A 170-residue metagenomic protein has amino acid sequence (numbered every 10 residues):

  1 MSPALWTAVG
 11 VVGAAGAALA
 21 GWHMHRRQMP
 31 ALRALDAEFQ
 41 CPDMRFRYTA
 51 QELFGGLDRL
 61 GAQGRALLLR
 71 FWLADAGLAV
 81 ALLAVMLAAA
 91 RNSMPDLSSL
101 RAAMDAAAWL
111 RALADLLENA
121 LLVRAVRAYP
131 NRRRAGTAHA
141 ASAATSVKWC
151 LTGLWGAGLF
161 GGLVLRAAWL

Functional and structural regions predicted by a protein language model:
M1-T7, A90-A102, L165-L170: Helix-coil boundary and interhelical linker segments in multi-pass alpha-helical membrane proteins
S2-R70, P130, R134: Interfacial loop at the N-terminal end of multi-pass membrane proteins
L19-W22, A81, V85, W169: Polytopic alpha-helical membrane-helix bundles and their juxtamembrane interface segments in multi-pass membrane
L69-A89, K148, T152-G156: Core segments of transmembrane alpha-helices that mediate helix-helix packing or line hydrophobic substrate/ligand
A107-A114: Alpha-helical transmembrane segments of multi-pass membrane proteins
L121-R132: Interfacial helix-loop-helix junctions of multi-pass membrane proteins
P130-A144: Short, membrane-exposed interhelical loops at transmembrane-helix boundaries
A140-L170: Primarily interfacial, aromatic-capped hydrophobic alpha-helices that serve as membrane anchors
